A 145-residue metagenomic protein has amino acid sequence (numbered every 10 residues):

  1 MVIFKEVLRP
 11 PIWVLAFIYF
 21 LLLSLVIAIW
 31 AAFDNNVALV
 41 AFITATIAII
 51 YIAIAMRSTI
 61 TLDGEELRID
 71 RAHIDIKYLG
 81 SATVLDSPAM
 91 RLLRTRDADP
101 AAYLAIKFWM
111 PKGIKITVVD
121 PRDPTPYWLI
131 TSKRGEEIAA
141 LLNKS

Functional and structural regions predicted by a protein language model:
M1-A31: N-terminal membrane-targeting/pre-transmembrane regions
E6-L8, V118, S132: Pocket-edge structural micro-motifs
L8, G64-E66, D120: Short, well-ordered turn and helix-capping elements at secondary-structure junctions
F33-F42: Short, aromatic-rich membrane-interface segments at the entry and exit of alpha-helical transmembrane domains
F42, A48-I52, T95-D97, I106: Short, solvent-exposed secondary-structure boundary motifs
T44-T83: Conserved beta-hairpin
R71-L129: Non-transmembrane, membrane-adjacent beta-strand/coil modules in membrane-associated proteins and peripheral
T125-S145: C-terminal/domain-terminus segments
